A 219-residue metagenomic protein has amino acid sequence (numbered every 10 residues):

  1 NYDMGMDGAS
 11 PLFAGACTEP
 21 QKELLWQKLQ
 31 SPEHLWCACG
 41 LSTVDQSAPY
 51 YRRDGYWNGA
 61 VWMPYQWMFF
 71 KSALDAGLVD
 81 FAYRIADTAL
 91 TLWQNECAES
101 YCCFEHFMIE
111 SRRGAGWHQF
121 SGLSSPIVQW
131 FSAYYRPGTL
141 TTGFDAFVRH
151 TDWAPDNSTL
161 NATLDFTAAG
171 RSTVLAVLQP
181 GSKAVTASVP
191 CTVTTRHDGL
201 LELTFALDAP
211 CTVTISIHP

Functional and structural regions predicted by a protein language model:
N1-P32, G55-N157: C-terminal capping/lid segments that line or modulate ligand- or cofactor-binding pockets
S31-C39: Mobile, glycine-enriched helix-loop/loop "lid" segments at the mouths of ligand-binding/catalytic clefts that gate
A38-W62: Generic long, charged, amphipathic alpha-helical segments
S158-F166: Short, well-ordered beta-strand segments enriched in hydrophobic/aromatic residues
D165-G181: Surface-exposed beta-strand/loop patches in extracellular or lumenal glycoproteins
K183-V189: Change to "...patches in solvent-exposed regions of secreted, membrane-anchored, or virion-exposed structural
V189-T195: Surface-exposed loop/edge segments in extracytoplasmic proteins
R196-P219: C-terminal beta-strand-rich structural cap/linker in extracellular carbohydrate-active enzymes
